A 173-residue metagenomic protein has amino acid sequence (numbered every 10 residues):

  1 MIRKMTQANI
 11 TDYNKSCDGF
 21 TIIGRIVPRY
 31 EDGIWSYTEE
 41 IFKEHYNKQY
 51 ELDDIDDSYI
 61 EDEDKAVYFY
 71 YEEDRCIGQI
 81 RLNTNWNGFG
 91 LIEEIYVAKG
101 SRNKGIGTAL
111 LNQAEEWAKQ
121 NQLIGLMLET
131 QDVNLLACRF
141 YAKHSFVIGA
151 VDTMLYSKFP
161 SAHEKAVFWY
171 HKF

Functional and structural regions predicted by a protein language model:
M1-I2: Extreme N-terminal starter segment of soluble prokaryotic enzymes
Q7-A8, K15-F89, E93, A98-K99 (+3 more regions): Acetyl-CoA-dependent GNAT
Y96, M127-E129, Y170: Short aromatic/hydrophobic contact patches that present stacked aromatics for nucleic-acid/ligand binding
V97, N103-Q120, R139-K143: Conserved acetyl-CoA-binding loop-helix of GNAT-fold acetyltransferases
A118-Q131: Conserved GNAT acetyl-CoA-binding A-motif
Q131-C138, H144-V147, M154-F173: C-terminal "cap" of GNAT-fold acetyltransferases
